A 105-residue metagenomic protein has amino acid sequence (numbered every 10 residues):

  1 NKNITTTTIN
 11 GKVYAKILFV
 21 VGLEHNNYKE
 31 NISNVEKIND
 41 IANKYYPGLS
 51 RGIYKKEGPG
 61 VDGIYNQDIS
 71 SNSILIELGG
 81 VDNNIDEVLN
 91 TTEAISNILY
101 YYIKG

Functional and structural regions predicted by a protein language model:
N1-L23: Active-site microenvironments of hydrolase-like enzyme catalytic domains
T7-I9, N43, P59, I64: Homeobox/homeodomain signature
I9-Y14, I38-D40, E93-I98: Short, low-complexity, polar/charged sequence segments that are solvent-exposed and flexible
K12, E24-V35, V81, I85-T92: Solvent-exposed, acidic/flexible segments
V21-L23, A42-Y46, D82, L99 (+1 more regions): Sec/Tat-exported extracytoplasmic proteins
N27-E57: Active-site-adjacent substrate-binding region of metalloamidase/peptidase-like peptide-processing proteins
R51-G105: Active-site-adjacent mobile loop/cap segments within catalytic or ligand-binding domains
